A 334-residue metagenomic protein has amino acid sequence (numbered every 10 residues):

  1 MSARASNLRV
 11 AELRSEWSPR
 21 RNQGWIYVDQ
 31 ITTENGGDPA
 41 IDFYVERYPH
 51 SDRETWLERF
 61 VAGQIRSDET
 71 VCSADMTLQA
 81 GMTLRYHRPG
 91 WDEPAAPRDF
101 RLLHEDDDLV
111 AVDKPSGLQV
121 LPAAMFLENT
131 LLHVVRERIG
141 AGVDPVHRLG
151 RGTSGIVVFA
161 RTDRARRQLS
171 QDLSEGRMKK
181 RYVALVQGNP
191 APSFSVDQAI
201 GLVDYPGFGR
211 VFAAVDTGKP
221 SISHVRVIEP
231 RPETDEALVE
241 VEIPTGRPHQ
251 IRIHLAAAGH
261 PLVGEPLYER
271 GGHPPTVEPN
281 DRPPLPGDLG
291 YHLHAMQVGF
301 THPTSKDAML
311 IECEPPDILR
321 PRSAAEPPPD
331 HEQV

Functional and structural regions predicted by a protein language model:
M1-V334: RNA pseudouridine synthases
